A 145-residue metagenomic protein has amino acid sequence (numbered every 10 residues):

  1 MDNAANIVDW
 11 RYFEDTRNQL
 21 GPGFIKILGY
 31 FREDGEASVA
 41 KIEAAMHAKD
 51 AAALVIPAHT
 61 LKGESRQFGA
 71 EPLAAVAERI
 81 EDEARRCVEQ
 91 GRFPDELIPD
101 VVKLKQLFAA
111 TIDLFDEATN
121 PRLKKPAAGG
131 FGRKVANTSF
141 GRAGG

Functional and structural regions predicted by a protein language model:
M1-I7, F24-R32, S38, E64-R79 (+1 more regions): Amphipathic, coiled-coil-like alpha-helical segments
M1-Q19: Extended low-complexity intrinsically disordered regions
A53-L54, L73: Solenoid-repeat scaffolds in large eukaryotic assemblies
